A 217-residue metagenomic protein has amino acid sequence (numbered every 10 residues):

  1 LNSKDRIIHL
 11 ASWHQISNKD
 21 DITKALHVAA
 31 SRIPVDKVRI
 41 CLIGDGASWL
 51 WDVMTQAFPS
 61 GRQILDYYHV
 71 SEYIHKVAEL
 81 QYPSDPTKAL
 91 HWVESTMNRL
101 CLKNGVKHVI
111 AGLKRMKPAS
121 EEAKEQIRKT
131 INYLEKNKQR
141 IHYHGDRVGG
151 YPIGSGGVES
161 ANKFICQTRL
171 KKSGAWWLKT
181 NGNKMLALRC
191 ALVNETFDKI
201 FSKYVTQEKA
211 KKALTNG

Functional and structural regions predicted by a protein language model:
L1-G217: Catalytic center-proximal scaffold of phosphoryl-transfer enzymes
